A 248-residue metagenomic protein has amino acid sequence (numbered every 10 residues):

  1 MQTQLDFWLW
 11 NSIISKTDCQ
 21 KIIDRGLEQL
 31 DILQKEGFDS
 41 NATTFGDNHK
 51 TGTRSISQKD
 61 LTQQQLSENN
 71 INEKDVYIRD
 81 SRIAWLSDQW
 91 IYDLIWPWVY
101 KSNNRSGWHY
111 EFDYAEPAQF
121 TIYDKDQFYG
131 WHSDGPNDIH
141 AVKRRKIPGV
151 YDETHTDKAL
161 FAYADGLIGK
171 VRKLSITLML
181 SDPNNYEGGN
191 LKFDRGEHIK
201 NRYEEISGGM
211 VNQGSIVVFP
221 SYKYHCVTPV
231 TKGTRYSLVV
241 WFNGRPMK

Functional and structural regions predicted by a protein language model:
M1-V218, Y222-K248: Fe(II)/2-oxoglutarate oxygenase catalytic core
